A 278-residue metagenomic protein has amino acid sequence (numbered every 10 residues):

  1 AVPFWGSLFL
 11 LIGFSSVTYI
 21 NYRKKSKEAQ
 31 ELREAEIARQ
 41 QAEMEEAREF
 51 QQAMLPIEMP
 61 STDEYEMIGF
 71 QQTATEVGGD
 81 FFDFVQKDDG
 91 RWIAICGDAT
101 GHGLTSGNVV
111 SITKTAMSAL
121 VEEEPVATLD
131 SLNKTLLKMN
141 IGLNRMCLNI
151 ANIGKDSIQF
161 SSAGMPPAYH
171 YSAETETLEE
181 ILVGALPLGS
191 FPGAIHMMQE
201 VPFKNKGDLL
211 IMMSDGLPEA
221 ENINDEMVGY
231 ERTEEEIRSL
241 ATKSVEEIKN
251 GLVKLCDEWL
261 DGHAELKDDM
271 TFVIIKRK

Functional and structural regions predicted by a protein language model:
A1, S61, S172-T177, N222 (+2 more regions): Serine/threonine-rich low-complexity intrinsically disordered regions
A1-Q30: Alpha-helical transmembrane signal-anchor helices
G13-S16, M44, S190, V253: Generic detection of intrinsically disordered/low-complexity segments and helix-coil linkers/edges
S15, Y19, T115-E122, A220: Signal-transmission/dimerization alpha-helices at domain junctions
N21, A35, L120, E221 (+1 more regions): Conserved short-loop catalytic and cofactor-binding motifs
E28-I211, E258, A264-K278: … and, occasionally, acidic/histidine-rich disordered N-termini of signaling adaptors
N149, F203-M212, L217-K278: C-terminal catalytic subdomain
